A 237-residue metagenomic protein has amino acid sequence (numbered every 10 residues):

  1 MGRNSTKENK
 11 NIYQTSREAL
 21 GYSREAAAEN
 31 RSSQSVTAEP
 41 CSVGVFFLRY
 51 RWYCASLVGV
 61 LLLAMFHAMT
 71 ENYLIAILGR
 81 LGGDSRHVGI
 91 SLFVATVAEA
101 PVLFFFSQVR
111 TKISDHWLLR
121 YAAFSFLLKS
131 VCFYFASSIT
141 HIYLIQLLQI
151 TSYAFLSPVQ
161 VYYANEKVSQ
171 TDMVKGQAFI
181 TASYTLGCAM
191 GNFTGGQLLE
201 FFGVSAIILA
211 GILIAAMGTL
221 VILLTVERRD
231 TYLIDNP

Functional and structural regions predicted by a protein language model:
N11-S16, G21-S56: Juxtamembrane intracellular "pre-TM" segments in multi-pass secondary transporters
W52-S91: Helix-loop boundary and gating motifs at the non-cytosolic
S85-R86, V168-I180: Loop-to-transmembrane helix entry/capping segments in MFS-fold secondary transporters and related SLC/MFSD carriers
P101-S114, L199-E200: Helix-to-loop junctions at the C-terminal end of transmembrane segments in multipass secondary transporters
W117-C132, I212: Structural signature of the two symmetry-related core transmembrane helices
F155-V168: Intracellular juxtamembrane helix-capping segments at the cytosolic ends of symmetry-related transmembrane helices
V174-F201: A late C-terminal transmembrane helix in Major Facilitator Superfamily
Q197-A216: A membrane-interface helix-boundary motif in multi-pass transporters
